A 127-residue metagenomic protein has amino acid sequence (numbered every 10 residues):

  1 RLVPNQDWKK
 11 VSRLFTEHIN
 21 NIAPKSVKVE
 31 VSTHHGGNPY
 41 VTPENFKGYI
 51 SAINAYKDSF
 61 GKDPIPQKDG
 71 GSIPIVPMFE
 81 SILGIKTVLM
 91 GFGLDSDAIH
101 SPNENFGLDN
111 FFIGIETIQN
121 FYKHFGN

Functional and structural regions predicted by a protein language model:
R1-E116, G126: Metal-dependent amide/peptide-bond hydrolase catalytic core, centered on the "pita-bread" metallohydrolase fold
